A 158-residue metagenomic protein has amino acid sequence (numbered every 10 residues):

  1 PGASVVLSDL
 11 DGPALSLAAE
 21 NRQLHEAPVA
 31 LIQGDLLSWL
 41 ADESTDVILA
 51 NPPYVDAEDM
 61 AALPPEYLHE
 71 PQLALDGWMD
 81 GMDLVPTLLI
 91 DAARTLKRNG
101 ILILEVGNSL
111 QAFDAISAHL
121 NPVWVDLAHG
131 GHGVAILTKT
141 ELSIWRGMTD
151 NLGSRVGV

Functional and structural regions predicted by a protein language model:
P1-M60: Conserved SAM/SAH cofactor-binding pocket of Class I
A19-E20, M60-P64, D114-A118: Short amphipathic alpha-helical segments
A30-I32, L73, V123: Structural signal for short hydrophobic segments within the conserved structured cores of catalytic domains across
P53-D83: Mobile active-site "lid"/loop adjacent to the S-adenosyl-L-methionine
M79-W145: Conserved Class I SAM-dependent methyltransferase catalytic core
E141-V158: Flexible, glycine-/basic-rich loop-and-beta segments that form/coincide with the SAM-dependent methyltransferase
